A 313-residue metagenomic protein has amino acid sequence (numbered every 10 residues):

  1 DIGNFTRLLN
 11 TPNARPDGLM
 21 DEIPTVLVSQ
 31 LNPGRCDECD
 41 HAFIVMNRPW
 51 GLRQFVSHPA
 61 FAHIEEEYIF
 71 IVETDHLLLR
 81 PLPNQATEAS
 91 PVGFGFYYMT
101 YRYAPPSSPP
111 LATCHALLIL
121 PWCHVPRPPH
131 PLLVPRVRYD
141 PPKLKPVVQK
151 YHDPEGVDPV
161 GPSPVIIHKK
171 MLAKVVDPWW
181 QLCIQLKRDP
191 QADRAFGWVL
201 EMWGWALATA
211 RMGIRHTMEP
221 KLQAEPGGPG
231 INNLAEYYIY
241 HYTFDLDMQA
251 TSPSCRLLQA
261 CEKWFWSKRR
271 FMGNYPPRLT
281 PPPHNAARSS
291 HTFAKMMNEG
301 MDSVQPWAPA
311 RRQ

Functional and structural regions predicted by a protein language model:
D1-D17: N-terminal carbohydrate-binding/catalytic regions of secreted carbohydrate-active enzymes
N13-E66: Active-site-proximal specificity loops/subdomain of glycosyltransferases
R15-G18, L77-P81, K174, E225-G228: Short catalytic/ligand-binding loop motif for oxyanion handling, primarily in non-cytosolic enzymes, centered on
L19-E22, L82-Q85, K221: Short coil/turn segments at secondary-structure boundaries
M46-W50, V199-L207, H291: A structural signal for well-ordered alpha-helical segments within the folded catalytic domains of diverse enzymes
M46-Y103, S107, T113, L118-H130: GT-A fold catalytic core of metal-dependent nucleotide-sugar glycosyltransferases, centered on the diacidic
T113-P126, L144-D245: Catalytic core and acceptor-binding pocket of nucleotide-sugar-dependent glycosyltransferases
M212-Q313: C-terminal catalytic/acceptor-binding lobe
